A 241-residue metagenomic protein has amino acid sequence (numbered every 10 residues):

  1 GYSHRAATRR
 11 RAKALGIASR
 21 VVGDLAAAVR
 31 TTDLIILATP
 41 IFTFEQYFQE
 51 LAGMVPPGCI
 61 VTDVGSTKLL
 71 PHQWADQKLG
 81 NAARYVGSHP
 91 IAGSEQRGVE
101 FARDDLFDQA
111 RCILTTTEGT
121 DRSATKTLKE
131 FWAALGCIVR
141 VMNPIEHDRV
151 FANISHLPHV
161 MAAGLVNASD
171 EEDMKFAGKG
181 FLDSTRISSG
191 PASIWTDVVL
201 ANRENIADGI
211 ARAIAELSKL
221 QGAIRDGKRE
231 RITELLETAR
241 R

Functional and structural regions predicted by a protein language model:
G1-I17: NAD(P)-binding Rossmann-fold cofactor-contacting core
H4-R5, T39-P40, V64-S66: Short beta->alpha hinge that forms the Motif I/post-I loop of the SAM-binding pocket
A18, T32, G58, Q109-A110 (+1 more regions): Short, well-ordered alpha-helix to beta-strand connector turns
S19-D24, R140-V141: Short acidic-hydrophobic, aromatic-tinged amphipathic segments that line or gate anion-handling sites
L25-I60: Rossmann-like NAD(P)-binding element
Y47-E100: Rossmann-like NAD(P)(H) cofactor-binding subdomain of soluble oxidoreductases
D104-S189: Internal alpha-helical scaffold of NAD(P)-dependent oxidoreductase catalytic cores
E172-R240: Interdomain hinge/lid region at the active-site interface of Rossmann-like NAD(P)-dependent oxidoreductases
